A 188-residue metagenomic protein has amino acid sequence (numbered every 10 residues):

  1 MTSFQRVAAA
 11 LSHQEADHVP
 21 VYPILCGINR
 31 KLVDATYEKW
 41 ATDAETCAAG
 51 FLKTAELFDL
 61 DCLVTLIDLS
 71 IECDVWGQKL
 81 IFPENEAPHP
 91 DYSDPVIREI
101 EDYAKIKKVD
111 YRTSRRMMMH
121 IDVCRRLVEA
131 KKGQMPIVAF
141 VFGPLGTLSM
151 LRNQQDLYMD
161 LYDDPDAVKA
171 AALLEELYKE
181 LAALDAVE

Functional and structural regions predicted by a protein language model:
M1-N85, R126, A130-K132: N-terminal basic, low-complexity leaders that serve as flexible interaction/assembly modules and, when applicable, as
G77-V187: Active-site-proximal, glycine-rich beta->alpha crossover segments in alpha/beta enzymes that shape flexible
